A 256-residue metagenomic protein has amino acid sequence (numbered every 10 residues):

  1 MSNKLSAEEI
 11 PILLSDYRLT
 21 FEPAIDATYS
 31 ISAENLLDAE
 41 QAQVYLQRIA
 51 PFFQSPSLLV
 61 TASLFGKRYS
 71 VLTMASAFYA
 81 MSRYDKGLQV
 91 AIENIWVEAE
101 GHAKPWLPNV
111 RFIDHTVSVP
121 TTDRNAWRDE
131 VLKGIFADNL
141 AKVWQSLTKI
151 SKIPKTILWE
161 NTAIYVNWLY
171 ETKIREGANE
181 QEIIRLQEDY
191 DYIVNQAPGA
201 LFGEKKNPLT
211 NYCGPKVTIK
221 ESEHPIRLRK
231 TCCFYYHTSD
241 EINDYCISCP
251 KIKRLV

Functional and structural regions predicted by a protein language model:
M1-F65: Generic N-terminal leader/targeting and pre-domain segments
L46-I49, F53-E223: Hydrophobic, aromatic-lined core segments that form the binding pocket/scaffold for planar heteroaromatic ligands
R229-R254: Local cysteine-cluster metal-coordination motifs and their immediate loop/turn environment, predominantly Fe-S cluster
